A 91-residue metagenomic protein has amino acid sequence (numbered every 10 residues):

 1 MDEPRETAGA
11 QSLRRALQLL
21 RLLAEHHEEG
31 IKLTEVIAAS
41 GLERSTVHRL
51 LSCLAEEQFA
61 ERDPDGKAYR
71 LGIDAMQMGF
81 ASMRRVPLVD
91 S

Functional and structural regions predicted by a protein language model:
D2-R85, V89-D90: N-terminal helix-turn-helix
